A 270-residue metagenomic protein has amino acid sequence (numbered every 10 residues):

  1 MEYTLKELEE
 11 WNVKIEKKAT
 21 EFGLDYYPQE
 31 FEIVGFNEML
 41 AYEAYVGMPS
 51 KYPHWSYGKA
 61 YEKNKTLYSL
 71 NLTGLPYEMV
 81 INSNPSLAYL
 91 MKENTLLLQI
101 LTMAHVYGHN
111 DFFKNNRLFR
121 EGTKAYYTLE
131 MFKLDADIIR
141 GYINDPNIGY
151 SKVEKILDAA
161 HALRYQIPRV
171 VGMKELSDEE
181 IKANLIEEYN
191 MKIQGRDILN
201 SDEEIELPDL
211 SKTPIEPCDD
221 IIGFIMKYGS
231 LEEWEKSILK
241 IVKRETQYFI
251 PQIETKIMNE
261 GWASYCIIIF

Functional and structural regions predicted by a protein language model:
E2, K6-S86, E121, D197-G229 (+1 more regions): Auxiliary, metal-adjacent structural segments of Zn-dependent hydrolase domains
K6, K155-F270: Pan-zinc metallopeptidase signature
P28-I33, N116-L118, S237-V242, T255: Short coil/turn segments at secondary-structure boundaries
K65, P85-T102, I250-M258: Short pre-active-site segment immediately N-terminal to the catalytic Zn-binding motif
G74-P76, T95-L98, G108, G261: Short, well-ordered loop/turn elements at secondary-structure boundaries
L101, K133, K212-I215: Acidic, low-complexity intrinsically disordered regions
G108-E180, N184, S264-F270: Post-HExxH zinc-binding segment in Zn-dependent metallohydrolases
